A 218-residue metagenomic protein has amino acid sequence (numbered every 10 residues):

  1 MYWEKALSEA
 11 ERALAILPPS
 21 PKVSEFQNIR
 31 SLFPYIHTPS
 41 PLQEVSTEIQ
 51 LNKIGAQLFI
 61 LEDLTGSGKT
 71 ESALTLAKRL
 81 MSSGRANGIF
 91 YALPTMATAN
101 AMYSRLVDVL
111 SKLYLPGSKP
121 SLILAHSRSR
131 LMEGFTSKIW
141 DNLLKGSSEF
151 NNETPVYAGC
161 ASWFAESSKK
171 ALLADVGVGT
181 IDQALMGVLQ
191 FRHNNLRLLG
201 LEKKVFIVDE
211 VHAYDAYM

Functional and structural regions predicted by a protein language model:
M1-M218: N-terminal helicase ATP-binding lobe
